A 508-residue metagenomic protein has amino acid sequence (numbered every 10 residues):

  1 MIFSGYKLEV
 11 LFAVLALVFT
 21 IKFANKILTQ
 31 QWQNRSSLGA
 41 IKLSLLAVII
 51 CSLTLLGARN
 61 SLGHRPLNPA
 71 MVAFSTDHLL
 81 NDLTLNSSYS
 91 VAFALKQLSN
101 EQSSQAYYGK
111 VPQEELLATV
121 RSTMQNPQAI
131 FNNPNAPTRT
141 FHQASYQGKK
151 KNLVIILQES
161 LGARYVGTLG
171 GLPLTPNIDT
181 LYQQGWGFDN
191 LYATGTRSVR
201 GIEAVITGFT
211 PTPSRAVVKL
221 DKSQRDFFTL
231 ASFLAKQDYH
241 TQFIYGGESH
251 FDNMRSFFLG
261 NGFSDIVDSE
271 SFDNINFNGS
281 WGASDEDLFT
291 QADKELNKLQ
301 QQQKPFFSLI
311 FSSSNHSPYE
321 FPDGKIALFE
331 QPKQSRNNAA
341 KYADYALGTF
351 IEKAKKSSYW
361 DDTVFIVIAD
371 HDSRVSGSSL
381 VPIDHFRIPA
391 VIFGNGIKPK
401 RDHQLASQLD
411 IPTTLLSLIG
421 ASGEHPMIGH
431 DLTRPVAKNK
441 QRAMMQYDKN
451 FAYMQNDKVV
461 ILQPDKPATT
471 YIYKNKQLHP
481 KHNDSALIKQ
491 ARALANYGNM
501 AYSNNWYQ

Functional and structural regions predicted by a protein language model:
M1-S104: Transmembrane and membrane-interface helices of multi-pass, inner-membrane envelope-modifying transferases
I2-S4, S36, S103-L116, D265-D268 (+2 more regions): General structural signal for secondary-structure boundaries
Y6-K7, S36-K42, N68, P112 (+5 more regions): Serine/threonine-rich low-complexity intrinsically disordered regions
L11, I27, V120-M124, L234: Extended hydrophobic/Leu-rich segments
D77, T84-Y89, F93-F141, K149 (+1 more regions): The feature marks either
M124-Q508: Solvent-exposed soluble domains appended to multi-pass membrane proteins
